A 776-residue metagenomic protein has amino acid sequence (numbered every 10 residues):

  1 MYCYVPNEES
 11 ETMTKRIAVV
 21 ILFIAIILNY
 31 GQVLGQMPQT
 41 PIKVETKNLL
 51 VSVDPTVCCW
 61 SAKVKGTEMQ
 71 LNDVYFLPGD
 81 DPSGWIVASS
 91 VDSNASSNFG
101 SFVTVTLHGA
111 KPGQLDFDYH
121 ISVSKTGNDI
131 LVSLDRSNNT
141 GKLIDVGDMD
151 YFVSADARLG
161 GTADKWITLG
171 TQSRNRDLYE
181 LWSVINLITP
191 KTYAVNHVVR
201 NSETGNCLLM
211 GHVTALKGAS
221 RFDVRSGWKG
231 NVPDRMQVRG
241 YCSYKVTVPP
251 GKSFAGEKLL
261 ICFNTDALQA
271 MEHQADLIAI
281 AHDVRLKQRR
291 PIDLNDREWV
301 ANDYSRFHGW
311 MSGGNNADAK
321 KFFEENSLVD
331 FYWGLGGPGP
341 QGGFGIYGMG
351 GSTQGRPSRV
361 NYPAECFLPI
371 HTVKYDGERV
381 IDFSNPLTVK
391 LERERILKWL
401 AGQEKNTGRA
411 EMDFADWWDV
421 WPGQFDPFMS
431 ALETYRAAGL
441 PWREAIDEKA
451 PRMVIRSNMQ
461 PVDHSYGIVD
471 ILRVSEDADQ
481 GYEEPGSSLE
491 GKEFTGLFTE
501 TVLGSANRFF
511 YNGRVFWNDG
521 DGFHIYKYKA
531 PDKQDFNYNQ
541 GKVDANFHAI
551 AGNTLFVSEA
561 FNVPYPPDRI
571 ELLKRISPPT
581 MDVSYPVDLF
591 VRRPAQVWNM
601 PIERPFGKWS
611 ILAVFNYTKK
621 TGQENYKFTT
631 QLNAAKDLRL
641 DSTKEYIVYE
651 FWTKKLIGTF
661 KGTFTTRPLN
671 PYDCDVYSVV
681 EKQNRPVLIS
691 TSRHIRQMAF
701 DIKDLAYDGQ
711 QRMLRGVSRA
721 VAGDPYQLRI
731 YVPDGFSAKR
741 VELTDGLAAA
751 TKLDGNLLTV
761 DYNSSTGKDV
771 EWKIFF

Functional and structural regions predicted by a protein language model:
M37-L50, E68-F76, D80-D81, I86-L107 (+2 more regions): Polysaccharide-binding surfaces and accessory modules of carbohydrate-active proteins
K43-E45, T126, F152, I188-N295 (+2 more regions): Beta-strand-rich recognition/accessory modules
L268-P338: An acidic-aromatic substrate-binding cleft motif
V300-G314, V373-R393, W418-Y435, Q534: The substrate-binding groove and active-site-proximal loops of carbohydrate-active enzymes, especially glycoside
P340-G402: Active-site-adjacent "subsite" loops/lids of carbohydrate-active enzymes
G355-E378, E444-Y565, V591-P594: Glycan-recognition surfaces
D544, H548-A551, F556, R592-L640 (+2 more regions): Carbohydrate-binding surface patches
F660-M698, D754-F776: C-terminal beta-strand-rich structural cap/linker in extracellular carbohydrate-active enzymes
